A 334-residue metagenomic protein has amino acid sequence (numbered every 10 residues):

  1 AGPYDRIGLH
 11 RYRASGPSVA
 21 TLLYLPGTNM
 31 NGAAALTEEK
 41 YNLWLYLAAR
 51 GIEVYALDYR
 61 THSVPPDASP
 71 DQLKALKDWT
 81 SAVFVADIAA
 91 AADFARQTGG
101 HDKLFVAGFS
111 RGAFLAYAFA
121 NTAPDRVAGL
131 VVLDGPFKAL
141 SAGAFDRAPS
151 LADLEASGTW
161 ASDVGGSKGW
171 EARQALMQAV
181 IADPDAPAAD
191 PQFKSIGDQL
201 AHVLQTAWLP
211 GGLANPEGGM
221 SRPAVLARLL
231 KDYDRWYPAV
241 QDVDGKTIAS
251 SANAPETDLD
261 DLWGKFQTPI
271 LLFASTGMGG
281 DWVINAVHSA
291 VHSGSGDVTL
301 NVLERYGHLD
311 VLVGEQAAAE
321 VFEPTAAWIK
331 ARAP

Functional and structural regions predicted by a protein language model:
A1-P17: N-terminal cap/lid segment of alpha/beta-hydrolase-fold proteins
S15-H62: Short, surface-exposed "cap/lid" segments of acyl-processing enzymes
K74-T98: Alpha/beta-hydrolase active-site loop
G99-S110: Alpha/beta-hydrolase fold nucleophile elbow
A113-P124, L130: Short glycine-enriched nucleophile-adjacent loop and the immediately C-terminal alpha-helix near the catalytic center
D146-M278: Alpha/beta-hydrolase
D258-L259, D297-P334: Catalytic active-site module of serine/aspartate enzymes centered on a nucleophile-bearing elbow/loop
A274-L303: Conserved loop-alpha-helix segment in the C-terminal half of the alpha/beta-hydrolase fold that carries the catalytic
